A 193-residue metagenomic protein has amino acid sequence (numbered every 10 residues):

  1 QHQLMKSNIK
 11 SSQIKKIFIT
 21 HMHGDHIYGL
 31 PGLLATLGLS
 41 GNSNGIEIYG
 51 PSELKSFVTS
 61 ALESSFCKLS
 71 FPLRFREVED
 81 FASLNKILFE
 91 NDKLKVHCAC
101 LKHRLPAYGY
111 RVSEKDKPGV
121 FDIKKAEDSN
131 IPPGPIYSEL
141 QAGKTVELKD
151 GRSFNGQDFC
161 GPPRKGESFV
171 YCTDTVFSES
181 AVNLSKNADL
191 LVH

Functional and structural regions predicted by a protein language model:
Q1-Y49, E77: Active-site metal-binding motif and surrounding structural segment of the metallo-beta-lactamase
H2, Y28-P31, S56-T59, Y108 (+1 more regions): Alpha-helical elements of the RecA-like P-loop NTPase motor core of helicases
Q13, K186-N187: Alpha-helix C-terminal capping/helix-to-coil transition sites in glycosyltransferase folds
K15-M22, P51, V170-T175, V192-H193: Active-site neighborhood of phospho(di)ester-bond hydrolases with catalytic His/Asp-centered motifs
P31-A35, E179-K186: Amphipathic, non-transmembrane alpha-helical secondary structure
G38, S65, K86-L88, C160-G161: Short secondary-structure boundary/capping segments
N42-F81: Active-site neighborhood of divalent metal-dependent phosphoester bond hydrolases
F89-Y171, T175-N183, L190-V192: Active-site-proximal loop/helix segment associated with metal-binding centers of metalloenzymes
